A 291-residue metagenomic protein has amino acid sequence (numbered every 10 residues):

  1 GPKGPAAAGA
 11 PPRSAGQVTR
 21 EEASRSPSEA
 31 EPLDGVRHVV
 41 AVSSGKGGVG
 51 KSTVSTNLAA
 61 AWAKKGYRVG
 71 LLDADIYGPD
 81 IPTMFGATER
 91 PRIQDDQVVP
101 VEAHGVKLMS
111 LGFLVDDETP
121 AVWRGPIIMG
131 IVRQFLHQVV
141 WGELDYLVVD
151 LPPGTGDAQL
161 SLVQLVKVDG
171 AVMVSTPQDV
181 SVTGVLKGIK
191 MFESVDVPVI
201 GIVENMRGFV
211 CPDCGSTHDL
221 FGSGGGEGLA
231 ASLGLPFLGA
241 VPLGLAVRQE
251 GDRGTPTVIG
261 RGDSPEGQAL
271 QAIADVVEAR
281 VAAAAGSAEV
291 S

Functional and structural regions predicted by a protein language model:
G1-S44, A274-A288: Extreme N-terminal, non-catalytic leader segments that precede Walker-type/kinase nucleotide-binding cores
H38-D75, I189: Walker A/P-loop phosphate-binding motif and the immediately C-terminal alpha-helix
G48-N57, G78-P82, L151-Q159, S181-G184: Short glycine/serine/threonine-rich phosphate/pyrophosphate-binding segments that cradle anionic phosphate groups
T56, D263-A274, E278: Short, amphipathic alpha-helical "lid/cap" segments that border enzyme active or binding sites
W62-G125, M129-L136: Phosphate-binding loop that captures ATP/GTP phosphates
M109, V132, L151, Q164 (+2 more regions): Glycine-rich phosphate-binding loops of nucleotide-dependent enzymes
W141, D145-Y146, P152-E250: Conserved catalytic-core segment of NTP-binding enzymes
R253-E266: C-terminal boundary of histidine-terminating zinc-finger modules
